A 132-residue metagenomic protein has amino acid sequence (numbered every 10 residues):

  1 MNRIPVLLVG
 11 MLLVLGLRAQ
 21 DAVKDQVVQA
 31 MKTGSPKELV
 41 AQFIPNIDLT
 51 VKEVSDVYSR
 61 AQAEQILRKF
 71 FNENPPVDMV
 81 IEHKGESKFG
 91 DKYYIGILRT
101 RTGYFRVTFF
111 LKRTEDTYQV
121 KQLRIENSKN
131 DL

Functional and structural regions predicted by a protein language model:
M1-V23: Bacterial Sec-dependent N-terminal signal peptides
Q20-S35: Short, aromatic-enriched amphipathic alpha-helices that serve as compact interaction elements
A22, F43-V80: Short solvent-exposed beta->alpha transition segments
E38-L39: Solenoid-repeat scaffolds in large eukaryotic assemblies
F43-P45, E53-S55, H83-G85, I97-T100 (+2 more regions): A mature extracytoplasmic/lumenal domain signature
Q65-Y104: Surface-exposed, charged secondary-structure patches
Y104-L132: Short beta-strand edge/turn micro-motifs at domain boundaries
